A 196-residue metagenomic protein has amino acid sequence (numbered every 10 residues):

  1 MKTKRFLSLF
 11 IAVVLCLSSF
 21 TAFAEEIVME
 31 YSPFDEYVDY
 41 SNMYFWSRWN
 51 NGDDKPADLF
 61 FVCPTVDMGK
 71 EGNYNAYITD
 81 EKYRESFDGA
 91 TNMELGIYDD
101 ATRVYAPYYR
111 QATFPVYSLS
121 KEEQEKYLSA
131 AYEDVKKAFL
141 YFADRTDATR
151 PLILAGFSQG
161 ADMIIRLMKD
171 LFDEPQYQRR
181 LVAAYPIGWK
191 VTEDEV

Functional and structural regions predicted by a protein language model:
M1-F10: Bacterial N-terminal signal peptides that target proteins for export
R5, E25-G96: Flexible, membrane-associating and regulatory peripheral segments of lipid-active enzymes
S19-E25: Sec-dependent signal peptide cleavage junction
G52-K55, Y98-D100, T146-D147, P175-Q178: Extracellular/periplasmic catalytic domains that process cell-envelope and extracellular macromolecules
V62-P151: Active-site catalytic motif of lipid deacylating hydrolases and related acyltransferases
D134-A148, K169-V196: Surface cap/lid and interfacial helix-loop subdomains adjacent to catalytic sites that gate substrate access
G156-G160, I164: Gly/Ala-rich beta-loop-alpha elbow adjacent to hydrolase catalytic centers
